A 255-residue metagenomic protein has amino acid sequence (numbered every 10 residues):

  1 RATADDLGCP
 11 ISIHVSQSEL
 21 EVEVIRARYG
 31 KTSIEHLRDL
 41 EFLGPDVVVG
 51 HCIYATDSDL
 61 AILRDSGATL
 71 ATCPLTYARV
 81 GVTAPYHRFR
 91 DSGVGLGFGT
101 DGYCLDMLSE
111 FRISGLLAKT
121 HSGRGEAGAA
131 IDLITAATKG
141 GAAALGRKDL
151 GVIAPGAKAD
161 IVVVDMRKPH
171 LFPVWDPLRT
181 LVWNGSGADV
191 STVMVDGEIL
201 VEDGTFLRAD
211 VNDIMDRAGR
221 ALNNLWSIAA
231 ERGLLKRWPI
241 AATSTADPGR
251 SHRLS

Functional and structural regions predicted by a protein language model:
R1-T69, V80-L96: Histidine/acidic residue-rich metal-binding segments in metalloenzymes
V15, P74, D165-R167: Nucleotide-sugar donor-binding loop of glycosyltransferases
Q17, P74-R79, D101-Y103: Short, acidic/turn-prone active-site loops that include or flank metal/cofactor- and phosphate-binding residues
G30, V82, T100, C104 (+4 more regions): Generic structural signal for well-ordered, non-membrane alpha-helical segments in soluble metabolic enzymes
D39-F42, D46, Y86-L171, N184-S186: His/Asp/Glu-enriched, well-ordered alpha-helical/loop segment that forms or immediately abuts the divalent-metal
T56, Y77-A78, C104, H170: Glycine-rich nucleotide phosphate-binding loop and flanking beta-alpha elements of Rossmann-like dinucleotide-binding
L60, V82-T83, L108, W175 (+1 more regions): Conserved strand-to-helix beginnings and helix N-cap segments that scaffold or border functional pockets
T138-S255: Active-site microenvironment of metallo-dependent hydrolases
